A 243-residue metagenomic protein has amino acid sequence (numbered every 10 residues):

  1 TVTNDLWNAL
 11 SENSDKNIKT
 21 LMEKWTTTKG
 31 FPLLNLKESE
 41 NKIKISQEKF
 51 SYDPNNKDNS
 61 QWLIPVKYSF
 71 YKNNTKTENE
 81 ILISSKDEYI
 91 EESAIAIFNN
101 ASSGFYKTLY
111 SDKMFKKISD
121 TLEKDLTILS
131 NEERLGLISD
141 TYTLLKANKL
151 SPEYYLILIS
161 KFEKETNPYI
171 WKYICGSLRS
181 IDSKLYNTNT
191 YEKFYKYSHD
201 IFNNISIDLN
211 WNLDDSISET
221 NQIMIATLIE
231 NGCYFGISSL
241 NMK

Functional and structural regions predicted by a protein language model:
T1-K243: Non-catalytic accessory/interaction domains
